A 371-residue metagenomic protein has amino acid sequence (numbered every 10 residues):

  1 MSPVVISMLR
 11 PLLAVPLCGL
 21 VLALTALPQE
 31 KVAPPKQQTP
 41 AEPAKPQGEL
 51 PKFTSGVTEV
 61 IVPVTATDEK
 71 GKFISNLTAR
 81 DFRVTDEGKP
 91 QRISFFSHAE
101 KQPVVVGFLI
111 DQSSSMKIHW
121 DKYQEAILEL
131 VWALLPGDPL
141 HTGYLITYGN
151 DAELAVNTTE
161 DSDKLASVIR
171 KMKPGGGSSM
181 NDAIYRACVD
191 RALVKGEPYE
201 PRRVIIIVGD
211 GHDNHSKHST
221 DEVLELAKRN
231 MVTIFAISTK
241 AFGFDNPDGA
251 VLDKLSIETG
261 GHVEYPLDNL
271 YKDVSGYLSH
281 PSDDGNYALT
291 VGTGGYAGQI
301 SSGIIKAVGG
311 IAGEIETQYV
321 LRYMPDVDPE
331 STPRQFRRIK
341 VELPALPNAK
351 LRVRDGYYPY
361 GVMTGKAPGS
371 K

Functional and structural regions predicted by a protein language model:
M1-R10: N-terminal secretory signal peptides that target proteins for export/translocation
P11-A23: Bacterial N-terminal signal peptides
L27-K371: Scaffold/interface architecture of coatomer-like assemblies
